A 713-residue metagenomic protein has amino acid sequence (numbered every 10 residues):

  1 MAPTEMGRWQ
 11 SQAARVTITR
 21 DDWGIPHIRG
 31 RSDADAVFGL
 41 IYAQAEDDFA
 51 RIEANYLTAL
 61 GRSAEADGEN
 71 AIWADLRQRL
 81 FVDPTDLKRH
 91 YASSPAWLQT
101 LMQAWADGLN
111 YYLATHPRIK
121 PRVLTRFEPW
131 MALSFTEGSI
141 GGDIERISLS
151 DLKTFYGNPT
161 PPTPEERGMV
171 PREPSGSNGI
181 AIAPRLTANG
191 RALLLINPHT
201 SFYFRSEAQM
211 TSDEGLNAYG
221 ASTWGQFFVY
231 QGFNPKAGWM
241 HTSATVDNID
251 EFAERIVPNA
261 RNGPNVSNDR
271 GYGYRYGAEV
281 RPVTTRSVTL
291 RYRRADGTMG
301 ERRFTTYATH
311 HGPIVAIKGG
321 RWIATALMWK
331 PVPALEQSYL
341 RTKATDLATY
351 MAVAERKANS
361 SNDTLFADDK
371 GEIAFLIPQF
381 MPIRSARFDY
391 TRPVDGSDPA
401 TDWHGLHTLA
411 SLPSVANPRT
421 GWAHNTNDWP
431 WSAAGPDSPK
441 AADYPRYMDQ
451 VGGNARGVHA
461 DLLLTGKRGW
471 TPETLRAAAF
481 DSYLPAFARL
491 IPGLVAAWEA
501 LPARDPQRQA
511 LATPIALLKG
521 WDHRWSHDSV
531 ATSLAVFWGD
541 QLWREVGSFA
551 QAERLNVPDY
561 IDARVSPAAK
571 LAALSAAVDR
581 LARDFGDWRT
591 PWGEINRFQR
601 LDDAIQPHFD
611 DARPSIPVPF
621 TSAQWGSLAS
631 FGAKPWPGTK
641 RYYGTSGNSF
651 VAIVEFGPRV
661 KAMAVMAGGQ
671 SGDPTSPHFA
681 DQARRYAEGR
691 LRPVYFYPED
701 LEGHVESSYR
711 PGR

Functional and structural regions predicted by a protein language model:
A2-R205, D213-G215, G220-F228, T309 (+1 more regions): Substrate-recognition/specificity elements adjacent to catalytic centers across diverse enzyme folds
I41-D67, A260-S267, D395-A410: Short, solvent-exposed cationic patches
D47-T100, G452-D528: Long, charged, mostly alpha-helical binding arms that flank functional sites
L98-L195, T200-S201, K357, D369-A374 (+5 more regions): Acidic, low-complexity N-terminal propeptides/linkers enriched in Ser/Thr/Asp/Gly that mediate export, maturation
G215, G220-Q226, G232-P235, H241-G396: Glycine- and hydrophobic-rich flexible loops that cap the catalytic core of alpha/beta enzyme folds
A218, N359-K467, L542: Hydrophobic alpha-helical segments
A334-N362, D369-K370, K440-V495: Proteins synthesized as precursors that undergo proteolytic processing into mature forms
